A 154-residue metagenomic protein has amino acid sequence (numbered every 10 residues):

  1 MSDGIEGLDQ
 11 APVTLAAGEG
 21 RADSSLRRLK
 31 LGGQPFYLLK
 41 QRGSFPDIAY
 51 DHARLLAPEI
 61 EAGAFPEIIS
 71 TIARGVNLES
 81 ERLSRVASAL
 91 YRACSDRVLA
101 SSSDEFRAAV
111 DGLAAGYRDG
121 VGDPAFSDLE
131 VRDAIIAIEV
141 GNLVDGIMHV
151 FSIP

Functional and structural regions predicted by a protein language model:
M1-P154: N-terminal mature-domain region immediately after signal-peptide cleavage in secreted/organellar precursors
